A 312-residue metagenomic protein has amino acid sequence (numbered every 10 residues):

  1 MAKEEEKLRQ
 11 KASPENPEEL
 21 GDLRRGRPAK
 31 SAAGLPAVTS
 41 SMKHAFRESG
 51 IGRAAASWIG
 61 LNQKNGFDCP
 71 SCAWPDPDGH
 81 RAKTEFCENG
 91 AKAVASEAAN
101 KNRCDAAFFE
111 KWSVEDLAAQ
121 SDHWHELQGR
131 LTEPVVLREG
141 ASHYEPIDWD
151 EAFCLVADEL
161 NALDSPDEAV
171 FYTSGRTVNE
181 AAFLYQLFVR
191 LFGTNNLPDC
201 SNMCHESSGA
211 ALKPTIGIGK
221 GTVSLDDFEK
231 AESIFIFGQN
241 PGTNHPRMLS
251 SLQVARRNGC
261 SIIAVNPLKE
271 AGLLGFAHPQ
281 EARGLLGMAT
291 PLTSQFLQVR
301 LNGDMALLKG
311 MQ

Functional and structural regions predicted by a protein language model:
A2-Q312: Catalytic alpha/large subunits of respiratory electron-transfer oxidoreductases, centered on bis-MGD molybdoenzymes
